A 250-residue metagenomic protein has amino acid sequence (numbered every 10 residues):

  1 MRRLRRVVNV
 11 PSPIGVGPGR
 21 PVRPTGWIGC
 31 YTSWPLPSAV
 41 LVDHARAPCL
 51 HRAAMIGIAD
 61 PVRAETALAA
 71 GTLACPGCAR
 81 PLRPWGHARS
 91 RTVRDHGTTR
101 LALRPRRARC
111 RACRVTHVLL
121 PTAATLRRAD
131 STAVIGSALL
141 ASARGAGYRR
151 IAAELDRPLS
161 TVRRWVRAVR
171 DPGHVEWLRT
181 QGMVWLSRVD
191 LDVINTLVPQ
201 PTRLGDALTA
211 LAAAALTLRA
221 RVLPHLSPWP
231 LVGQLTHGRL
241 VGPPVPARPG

Functional and structural regions predicted by a protein language model:
M1-R2, V16-G19, P48, W85-S90 (+4 more regions): General helical secondary-structure elements
R2-A59, V175-G250: Long C-terminal interaction/binding lobes of large macromolecular proteins
P11, G19, R23-G29, R104-H117 (+1 more regions): Short secondary-structure boundary segments
V40-H44, A102-A108, T132: Short, functional N-terminal and low-complexity linear motifs
D60-R63, D95, A123, G136: Residue-level detector of alpha-helix boundaries and kinks
P61, L68-A112, T116-V118: N-terminal juxtadomain amphipathic helix that follows a signal peptide/anchor or precedes a small N-terminal auxiliary
A67, A102, R127-S131: Residue-level marker of regulatory loop/turn positions in helix-turn-helix DNA-binding domains and in histidine
R109-L197: Short, positively charged, Gly/Tyr-enriched micro-motifs that form contact patches at catalytic or ligand/partner
